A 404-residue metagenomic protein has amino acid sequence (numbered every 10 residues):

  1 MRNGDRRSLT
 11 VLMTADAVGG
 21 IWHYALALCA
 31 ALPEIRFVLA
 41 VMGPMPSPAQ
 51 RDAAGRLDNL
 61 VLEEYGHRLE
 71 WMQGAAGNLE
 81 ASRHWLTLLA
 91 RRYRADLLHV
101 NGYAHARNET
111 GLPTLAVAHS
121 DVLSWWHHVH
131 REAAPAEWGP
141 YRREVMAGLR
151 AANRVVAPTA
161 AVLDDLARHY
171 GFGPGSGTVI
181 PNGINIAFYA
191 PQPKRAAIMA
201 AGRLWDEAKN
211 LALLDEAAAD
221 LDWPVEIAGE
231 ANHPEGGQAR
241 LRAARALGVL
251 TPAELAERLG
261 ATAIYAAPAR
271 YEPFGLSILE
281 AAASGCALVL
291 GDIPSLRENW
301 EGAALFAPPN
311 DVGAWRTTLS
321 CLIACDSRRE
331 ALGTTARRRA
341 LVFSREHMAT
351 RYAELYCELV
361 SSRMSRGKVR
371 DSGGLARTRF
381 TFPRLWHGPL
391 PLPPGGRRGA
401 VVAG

Functional and structural regions predicted by a protein language model:
T10, A190-K209, D215-D222, E226: Conserved donor-binding/catalytic core segment of Leloir-type glycosyltransferases
T14-V18, I35-G77, H233: N-terminal strand-loop element at the rim of the active site of nucleotide-sugar-dependent glycosyltransferases
L97, E109-E132, V156: Active-site proximal beta-strand in glycosyltransferases
P135-V155: Membrane-proximal helix-turn-helix segments that form the acceptor-binding/catalytic region of lipid-linked
L149, E257-T262: Short alpha-helical donor nucleotide-sugar binding micro-motif in glycosyltransferases
A161, G183: Carbohydrate-associated surface elements
R270: Aromatic "clamp/platform" in nucleotide-sugar-dependent glycosyltransferases that forms part of the donor/acceptor
L290, A304-G313, C321-D326: Conserved acidic donor-binding segment of nucleotide-sugar-dependent glycosyltransferases
